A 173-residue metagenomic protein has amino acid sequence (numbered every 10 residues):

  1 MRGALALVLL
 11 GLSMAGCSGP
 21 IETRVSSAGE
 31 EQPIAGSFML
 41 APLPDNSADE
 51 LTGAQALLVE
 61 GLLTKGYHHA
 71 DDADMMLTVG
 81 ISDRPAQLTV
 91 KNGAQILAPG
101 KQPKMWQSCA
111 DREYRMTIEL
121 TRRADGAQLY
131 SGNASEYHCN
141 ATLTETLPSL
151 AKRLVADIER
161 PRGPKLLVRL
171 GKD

Functional and structural regions predicted by a protein language model:
M1-C17: Sec-dependent bacterial lipoprotein signal peptides
A15-E60, T64-K65, P164-D173: A structural "domain/chain start" motif
S18-E30, E113-R115, R122-S131, S135-D173: C-terminal/domain-edge helix-coil "capping" segments
Q32-G36, H69-M75, L120-A127: A short, structured loop/turn motif at beta-sheet edges
L40, L58, L77, M116-L120: Hydrophobic beta-strand residues in large extracellular and virion-surface proteins
A41-D49, W106, S135-L143: Second-shell loop/turn segments in exported
K65, G80-S131, P161: Surface-exposed short loop/turn segments
A70-Q87, G171-D173: Acidic helix-start/capping segments at beta-turn-to-alpha-helix junctions
